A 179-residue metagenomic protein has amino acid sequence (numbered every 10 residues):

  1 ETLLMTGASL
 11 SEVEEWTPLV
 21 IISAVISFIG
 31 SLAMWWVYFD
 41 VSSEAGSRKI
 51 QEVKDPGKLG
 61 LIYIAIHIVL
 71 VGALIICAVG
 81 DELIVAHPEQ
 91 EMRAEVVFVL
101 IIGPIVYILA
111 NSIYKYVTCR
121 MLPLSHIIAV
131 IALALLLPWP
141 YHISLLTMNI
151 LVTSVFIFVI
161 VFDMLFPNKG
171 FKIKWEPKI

Functional and structural regions predicted by a protein language model:
T2-A129, F158, F162, F166-K169 (+1 more regions): Predominantly late transmembrane helices and immediately cytosolic-facing juxtamembrane segments
S125-A134, L151-V155: Central hydrophobic cores of alpha-helical transmembrane segments in multi-pass integral membrane proteins
I131-L145: Alpha-helical transmembrane segments of multi-pass membrane transporters and transport-associated inner-membrane enzymes
I143-T153: Loop-to-transmembrane alpha-helix initiation sites
